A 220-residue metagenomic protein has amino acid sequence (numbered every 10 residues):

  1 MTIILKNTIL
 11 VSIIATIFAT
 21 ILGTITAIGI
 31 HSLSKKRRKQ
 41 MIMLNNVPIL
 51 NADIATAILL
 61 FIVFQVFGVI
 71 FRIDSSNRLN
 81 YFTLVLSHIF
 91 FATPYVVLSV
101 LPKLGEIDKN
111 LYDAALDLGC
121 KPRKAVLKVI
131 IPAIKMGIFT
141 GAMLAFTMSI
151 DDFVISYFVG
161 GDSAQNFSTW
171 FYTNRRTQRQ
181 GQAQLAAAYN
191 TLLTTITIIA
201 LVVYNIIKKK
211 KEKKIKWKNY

Functional and structural regions predicted by a protein language model:
M1-A15, R176-Q180: Periplasmic/extracellular loop-to-transmembrane helix junction in inner-membrane transport proteins
L5, I30, V47, N110-L118 (+1 more regions): Short hydrophobic faces within alpha-helices
I9, I13, I17-I25, N51 (+5 more regions): Generic alpha-helical transmembrane segments of integral inner-membrane proteins, especially permease/transport modules
I13-N45, I62, V126, N205-K209: Transmembrane-helix boundary motif in ABC transporter permease subunits
I17, I21-T26, I58, T83-L86 (+3 more regions): Membrane-embedded alpha-helices of multi-pass transport/permease systems
Q40, I54-F90, R123, V159-S163: Membrane-interfacial helix termini and adjacent extracytoplasmic/periplasmic loops of multi-pass transporters
V97-V100, I107-K109, P122-D151: Transmembrane alpha-helices
I150-E212, Y220: Interhelical loop and adjacent transmembrane-helix boundary motif in polytopic membrane transport permeases
